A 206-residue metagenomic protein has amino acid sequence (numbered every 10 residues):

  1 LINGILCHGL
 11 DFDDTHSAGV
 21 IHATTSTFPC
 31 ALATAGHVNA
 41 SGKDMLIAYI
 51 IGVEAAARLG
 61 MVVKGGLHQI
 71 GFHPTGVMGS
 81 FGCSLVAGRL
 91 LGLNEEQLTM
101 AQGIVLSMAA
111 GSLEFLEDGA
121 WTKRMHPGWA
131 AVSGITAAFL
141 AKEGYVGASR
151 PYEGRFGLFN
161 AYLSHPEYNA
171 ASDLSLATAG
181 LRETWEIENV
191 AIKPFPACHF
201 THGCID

Functional and structural regions predicted by a protein language model:
L1-C7: Extended glycan-interaction surfaces of carbohydrate-active proteins
N3, P74, S80, L85-D206: Functionally critical mobile loop/hinge segments
C7-M61: Hydrophobic alpha-helical hairpins/lids featuring a short glycine-rich hinge
C7-S17, L59-I70, E114-A120, L181-V190: Glycine/charged-rich beta-loop-alpha catalytic/anionic-binding loops adjacent to active sites
G19-T25, M45-Y49, L67-S80, K123-P127 (+1 more regions): Active-site nucleophile and cofactor-binding loops and adjacent substrate-binding regions of central metabolic enzymes
L32, K64, L85: Short glycine-/small-residue-rich flexible loop motifs, especially phosphate/cofactor-binding loops
V38-S41, L59, V63, N94 (+2 more regions): Long alpha-helical scaffolds in large eukaryotic adaptor/regulatory proteins, encompassing alpha-solenoid repeat systems
I51, A55-M78, I104-L113: Flexible glycine-/small-residue-enriched beta->alpha junction loops that bind anionic phosphate/pyrophosphate groups
